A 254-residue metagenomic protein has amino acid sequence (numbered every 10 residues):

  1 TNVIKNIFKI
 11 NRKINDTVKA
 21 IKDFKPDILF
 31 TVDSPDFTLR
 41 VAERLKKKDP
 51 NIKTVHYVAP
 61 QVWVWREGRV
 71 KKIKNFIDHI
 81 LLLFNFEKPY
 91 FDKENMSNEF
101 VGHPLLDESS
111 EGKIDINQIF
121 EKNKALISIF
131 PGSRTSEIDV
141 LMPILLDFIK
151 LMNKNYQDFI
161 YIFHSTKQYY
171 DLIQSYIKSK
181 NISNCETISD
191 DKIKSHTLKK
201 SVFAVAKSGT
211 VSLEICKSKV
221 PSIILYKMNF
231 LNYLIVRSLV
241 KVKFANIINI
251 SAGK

Functional and structural regions predicted by a protein language model:
T1-K254: Nucleotide-activated sugar donor-binding and catalytic core shared by glycosyltransferases and related lipid-linked
